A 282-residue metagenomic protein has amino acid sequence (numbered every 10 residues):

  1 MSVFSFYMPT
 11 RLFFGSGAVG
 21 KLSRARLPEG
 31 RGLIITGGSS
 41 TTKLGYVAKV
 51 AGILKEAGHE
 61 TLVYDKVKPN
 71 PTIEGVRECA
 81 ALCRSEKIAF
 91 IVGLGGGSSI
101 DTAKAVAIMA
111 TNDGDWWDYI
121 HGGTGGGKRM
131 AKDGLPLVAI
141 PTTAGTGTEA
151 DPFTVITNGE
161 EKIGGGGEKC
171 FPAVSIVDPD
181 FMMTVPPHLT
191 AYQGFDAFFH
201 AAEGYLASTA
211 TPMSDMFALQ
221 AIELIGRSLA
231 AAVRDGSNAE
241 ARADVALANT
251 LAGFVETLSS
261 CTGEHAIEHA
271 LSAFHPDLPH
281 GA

Functional and structural regions predicted by a protein language model:
M1-F90: ATP/NTP phosphate-donor binding region
T10, S16-G17, G37-G38, V67 (+7 more regions): Fold-independent oxyanion-binding glycine-rich loops and adjacent beta-strand/coil segments at enzyme active sites
R11, R31-L33, T61-L62, A89-V92 (+7 more regions): Structural motif
G20-S23, A48-A51, L62, R77-A80 (+7 more regions): Predominant activation on well-ordered alpha-helical scaffold segments within soluble catalytic domains
E74-D180: Glycine/threonine-rich beta-strand-loop-alpha-helix active-site module that forms ligand/phosphate-binding
D151-S259: Carboxylate- and glycine-rich phosphate/diphosphate-binding segment that chelates Mg2+/Mn2+
S259-A282: C-terminal catalytic subdomain
